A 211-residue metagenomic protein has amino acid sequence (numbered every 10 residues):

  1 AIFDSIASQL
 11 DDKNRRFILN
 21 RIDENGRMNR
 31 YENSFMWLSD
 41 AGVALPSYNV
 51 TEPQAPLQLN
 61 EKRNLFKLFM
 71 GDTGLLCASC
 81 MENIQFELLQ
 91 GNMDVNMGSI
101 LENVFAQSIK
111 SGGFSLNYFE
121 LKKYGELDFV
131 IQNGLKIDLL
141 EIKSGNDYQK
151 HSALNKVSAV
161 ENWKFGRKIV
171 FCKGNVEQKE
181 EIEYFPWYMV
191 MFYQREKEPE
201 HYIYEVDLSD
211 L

Functional and structural regions predicted by a protein language model:
A1-K136: Accessory nucleic acid-recognition modules appended to NTPase machines
T51, L75, K123, N146 (+2 more regions): Residue-level detector of flexible, active-site-proximal loop/helix-junction positions within diverse enzyme catalytic
N64-K67, G71, S144, V190-Q194: Intrinsically disordered, low-complexity Ser/Thr/Pro-rich tracts
D72, K123-E126, H151, V206-L211: Nucleic-acid endonuclease domains
N117, D138, R167-V170: A structural signal for isolated positions on well-ordered beta-strands in alpha/beta enzyme cores
D138-S144: Terminal-proximal interaction/regulatory segments of ATP-powered molecular machines
S144-Y188: Catalytic cores of nucleic-acid endonucleases
G174-L211: Domain-level recognition of nuclease-like catalytic cores that cleave nucleotide substrates
